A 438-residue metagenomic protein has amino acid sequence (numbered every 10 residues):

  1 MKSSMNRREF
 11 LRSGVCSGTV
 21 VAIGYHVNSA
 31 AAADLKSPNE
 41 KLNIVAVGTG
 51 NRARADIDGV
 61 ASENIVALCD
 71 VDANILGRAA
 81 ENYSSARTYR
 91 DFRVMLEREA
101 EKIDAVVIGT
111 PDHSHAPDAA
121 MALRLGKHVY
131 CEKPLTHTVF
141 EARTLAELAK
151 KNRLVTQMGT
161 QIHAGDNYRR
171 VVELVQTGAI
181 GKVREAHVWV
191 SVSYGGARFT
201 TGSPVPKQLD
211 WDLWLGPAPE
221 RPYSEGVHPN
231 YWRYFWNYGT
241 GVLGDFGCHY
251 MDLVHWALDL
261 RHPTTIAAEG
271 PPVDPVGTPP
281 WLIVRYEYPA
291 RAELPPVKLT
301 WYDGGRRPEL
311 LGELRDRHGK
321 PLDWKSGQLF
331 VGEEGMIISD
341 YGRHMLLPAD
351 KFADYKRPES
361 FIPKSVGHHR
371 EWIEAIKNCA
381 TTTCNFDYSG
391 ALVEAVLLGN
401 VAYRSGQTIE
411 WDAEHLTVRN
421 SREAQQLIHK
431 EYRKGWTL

Functional and structural regions predicted by a protein language model:
M1-G18: N-terminal secretory signal peptides and thylakoid transit peptides that target proteins across membranes
C16-Y83, I162-G165, V254: N-terminal Rossmann-like dinucleotide-binding module
A32, R170, K182, H187 (+3 more regions): Contiguous beta-strand/loop segments that form the cofactor/metal-binding neighborhood of enzyme cores
R87-D91: Conserved SAM-binding strand-loop segment of SAM-dependent methyltransferases
V94-E101: Short amphipathic alpha-helix with an adjacent loop that forms part of the alpha/beta core around
V106-V107: N-terminal Rossmann-like NAD(P) cofactor-binding module of classical short-chain dehydrogenase/reductase
P111, A116-A164, G178: Beta-strand-loop-alpha-helix segment that lines the small-molecule cofactor/substrate pocket of alpha/beta enzymes
Q157, E173-L174, V183: Hydrophobic or amphipathic alpha-helical targeting/insertion segments
